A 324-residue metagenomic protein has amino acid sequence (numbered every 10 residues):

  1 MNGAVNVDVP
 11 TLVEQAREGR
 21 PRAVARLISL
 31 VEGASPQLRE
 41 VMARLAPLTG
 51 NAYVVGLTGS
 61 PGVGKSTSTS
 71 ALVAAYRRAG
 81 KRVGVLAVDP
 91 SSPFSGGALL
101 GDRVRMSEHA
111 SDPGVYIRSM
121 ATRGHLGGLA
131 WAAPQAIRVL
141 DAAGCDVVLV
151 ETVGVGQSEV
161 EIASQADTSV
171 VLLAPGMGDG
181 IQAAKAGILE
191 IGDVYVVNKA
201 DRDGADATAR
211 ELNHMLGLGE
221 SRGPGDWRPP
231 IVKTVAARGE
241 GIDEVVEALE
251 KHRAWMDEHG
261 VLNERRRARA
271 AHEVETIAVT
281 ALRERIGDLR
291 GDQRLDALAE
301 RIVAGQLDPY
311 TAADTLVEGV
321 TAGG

Functional and structural regions predicted by a protein language model:
M1-V13, R267, A271: Charged, compositionally biased N-terminal leader segments and the immediate start of the first structured element
V7-E18, R22-V55, S60-V63, S68-G180: Nucleotide-state-sensitive switch-loop elements of NTP-binding domains
V9-V13, M120, Y195-V197, P230-V235 (+1 more regions): Short hinge/gating elements
E18, S29-P36, P47, R78 (+6 more regions): Generic secondary-structure signature for well-ordered alpha-helical cores
L99, A136, E161, Q165 (+5 more regions): Alpha-helical scaffold elements adjacent to nucleotide-binding pockets in ATP/GTP-utilizing enzyme cores
P175-D203: Flexible active-site lid/hinge loop adjacent to a nucleotide/diphosphate and Mg2+-phosphate binding pocket
V194, A200-W255: Canonical P-loop GTPase G-domain recognition
K233, E244-T321: Long, well-ordered amphipathic alpha-helical subdomains in the mid-to-C-terminal portions of large enzyme subunits
